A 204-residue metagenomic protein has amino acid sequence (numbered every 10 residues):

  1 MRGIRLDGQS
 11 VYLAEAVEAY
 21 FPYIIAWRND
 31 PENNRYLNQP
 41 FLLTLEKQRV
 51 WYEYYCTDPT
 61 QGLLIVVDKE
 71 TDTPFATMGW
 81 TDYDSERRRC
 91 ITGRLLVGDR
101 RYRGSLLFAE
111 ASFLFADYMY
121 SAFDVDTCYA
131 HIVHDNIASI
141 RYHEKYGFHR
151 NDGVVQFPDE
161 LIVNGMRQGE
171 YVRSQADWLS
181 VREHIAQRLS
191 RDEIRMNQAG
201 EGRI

Functional and structural regions predicted by a protein language model:
M1-V11, E15-F21, E70-I204: Acyl-donor (CoA/ACP) binding surface of acyl/acetyltransferases
I24-I25, N33, Q48, T92: Hydrophobic pocket/interface hotspot
R28-P31, L96-V97: Short, histidine-centered active-site or binding-site loop motifs used for metal coordination, general acid-base
N29, F41, E53, E70: Conserved, charge-rich beta-strand/loop surface module that forms ligand/interface-binding patches within domains
E32-V50: Conserved GNAT-fold acetyl-CoA-binding loop/helix
E53-I65: A short helix-loop-beta-strand connector motif used in the catalytic cores of GNAT acetyltransferases and, in some
